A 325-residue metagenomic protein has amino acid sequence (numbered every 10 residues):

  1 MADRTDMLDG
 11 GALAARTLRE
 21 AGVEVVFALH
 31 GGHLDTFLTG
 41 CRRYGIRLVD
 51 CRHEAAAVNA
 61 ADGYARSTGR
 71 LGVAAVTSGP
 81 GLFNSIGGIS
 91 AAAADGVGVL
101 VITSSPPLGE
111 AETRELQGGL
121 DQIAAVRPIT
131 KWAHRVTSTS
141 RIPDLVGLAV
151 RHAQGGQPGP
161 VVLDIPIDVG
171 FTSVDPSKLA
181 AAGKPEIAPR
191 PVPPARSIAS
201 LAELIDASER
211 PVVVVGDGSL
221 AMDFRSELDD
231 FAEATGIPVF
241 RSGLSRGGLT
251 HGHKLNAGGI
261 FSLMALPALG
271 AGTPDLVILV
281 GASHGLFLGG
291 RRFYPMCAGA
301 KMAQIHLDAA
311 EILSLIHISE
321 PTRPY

Functional and structural regions predicted by a protein language model:
A2-G32, S140-R141, I165-L255: Cofactor-pocket helix-loop regions in the catalytic cores of large enzyme subunits
L8-S90, A94: N-terminal cofactor/phosphate-binding cores enriched in small/glycine residues, especially glycine-rich loops such as
E24-V25, R66-T103, R127-A180, L201-L204 (+1 more regions): Structural signature of the thiamine diphosphate
G32-L34, E54-A56, T77-L82, T103-G109 (+4 more regions): Acidic, glycine-rich active-site loops and adjacent beta-strand->loop/helix elements that engage anionic groups
G40, G63, S105-P128, H251-L255: Active-site-proximal loop->helix
H53, E112-L116, A188-S200, I260-S262: A general structural motif
R66, D217-I305: Glycine-rich, anion-gripping cofactor-binding loops and their flanking helix/strand elements in enzyme active sites
I316-E320, P324-Y325: Single conserved hydrophobic/aromatic residue that forms the stacking wall/gate of nucleotide- or nucleobase-binding
